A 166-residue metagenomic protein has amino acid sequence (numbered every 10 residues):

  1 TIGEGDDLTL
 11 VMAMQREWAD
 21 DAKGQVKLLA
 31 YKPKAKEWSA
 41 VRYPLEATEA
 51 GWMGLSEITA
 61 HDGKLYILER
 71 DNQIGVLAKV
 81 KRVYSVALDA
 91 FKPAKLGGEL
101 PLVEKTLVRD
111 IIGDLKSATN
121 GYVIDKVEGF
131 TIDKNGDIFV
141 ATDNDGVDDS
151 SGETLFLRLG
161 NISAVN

Functional and structural regions predicted by a protein language model:
T1-N166: Sequence/structural signature of beta-propeller domains
